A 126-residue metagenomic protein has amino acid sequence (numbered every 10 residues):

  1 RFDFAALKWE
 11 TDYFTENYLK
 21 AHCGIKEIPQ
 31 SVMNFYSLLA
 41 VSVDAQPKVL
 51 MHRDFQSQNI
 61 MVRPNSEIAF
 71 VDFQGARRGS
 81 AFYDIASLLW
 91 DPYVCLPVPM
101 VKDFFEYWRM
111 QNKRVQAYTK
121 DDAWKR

Functional and structural regions predicted by a protein language model:
R1-H52, M61-P64, A69-V71, G79: ATP-dependent phospho-/nucleotidyl transfer catalytic cores
D12-H22, F82-Y118: Active-site activation/catalytic loop segments of kinase-like enzymes and analogous catalytic loops in related
F55: Hydrophobic HxD+1 residue recognition
Y118-R126: Short, intrinsically disordered, charge-balanced linker/junction segments flanking boundaries in proteins
